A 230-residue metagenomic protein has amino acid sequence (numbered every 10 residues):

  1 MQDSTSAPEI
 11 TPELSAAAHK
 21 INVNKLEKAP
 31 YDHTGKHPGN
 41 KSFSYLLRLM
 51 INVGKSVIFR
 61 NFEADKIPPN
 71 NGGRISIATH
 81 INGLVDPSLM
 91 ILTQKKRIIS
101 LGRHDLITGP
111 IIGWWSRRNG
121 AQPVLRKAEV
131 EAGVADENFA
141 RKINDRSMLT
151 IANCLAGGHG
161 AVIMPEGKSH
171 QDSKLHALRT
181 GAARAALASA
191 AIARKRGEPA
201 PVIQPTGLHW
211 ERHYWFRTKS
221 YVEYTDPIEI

Functional and structural regions predicted by a protein language model:
M1-E27: Intrinsically disordered, low-structural-confidence terminal and linker regions
Q2-P8, G35-I230: Soluble catalytic domains of membrane acyltransferases
A29-T34: Generic N-terminal amphipathic, Lys/Arg-enriched alpha-helix
